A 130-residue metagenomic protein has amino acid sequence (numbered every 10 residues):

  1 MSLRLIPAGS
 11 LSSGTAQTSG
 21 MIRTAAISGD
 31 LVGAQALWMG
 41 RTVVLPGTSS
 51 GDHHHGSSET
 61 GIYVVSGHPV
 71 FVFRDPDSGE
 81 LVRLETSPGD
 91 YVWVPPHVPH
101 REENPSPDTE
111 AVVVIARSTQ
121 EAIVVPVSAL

Functional and structural regions predicted by a protein language model:
M1-A36, R41-V43, G51, V124-L130: A short, N-terminal "cap"/entry segment at the start of jelly-roll beta-barrel domains of the cupin/DSBH fold
M39-V43, G61, R83, Y91-W93 (+1 more regions): Conserved hydrophobic/aromatic beta-strand scaffold that supports enzyme active sites
G40-S57, P96: Conserved short histidine dyad/triad with adjacent acidic residue
V43-L45, G56-F71, D75, A116: Short, conserved beta-strand element in jelly-roll/cupin
G51-H53, F71-F73, V94, P99-P107: Short beta-strand His + acidic residue motifs that chelate non-heme Fe in jelly-roll/DSBH and cupin folds
S57-S58, V98-P99, T119: A generic "binding-loop/recognition-motif" signal
G61, W93, D108-P126: A short hydrophobic beta-strand segment most commonly corresponding to one strand of the jelly-roll/cupin
P76-P96: Short acidic-glycine-tyrosine-enriched beta hairpin
